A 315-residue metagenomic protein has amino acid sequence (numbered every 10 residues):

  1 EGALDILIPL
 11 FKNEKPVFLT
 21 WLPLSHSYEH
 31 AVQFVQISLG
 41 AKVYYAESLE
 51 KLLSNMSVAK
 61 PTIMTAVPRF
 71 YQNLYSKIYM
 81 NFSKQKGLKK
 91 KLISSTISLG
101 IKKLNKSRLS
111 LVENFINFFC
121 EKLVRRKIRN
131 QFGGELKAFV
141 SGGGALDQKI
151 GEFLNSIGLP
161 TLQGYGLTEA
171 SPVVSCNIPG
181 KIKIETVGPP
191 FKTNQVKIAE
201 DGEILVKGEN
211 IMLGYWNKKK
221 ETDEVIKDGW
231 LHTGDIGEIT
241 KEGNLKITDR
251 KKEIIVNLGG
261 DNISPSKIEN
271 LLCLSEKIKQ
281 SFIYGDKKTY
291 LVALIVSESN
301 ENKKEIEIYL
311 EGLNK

Functional and structural regions predicted by a protein language model:
E1-T20, L24-R125: Conserved AMP-binding/adenylation subdomain of ANL enzymes
K15, L136, D201, D228: Phosphate-coordination loops involved in phosphoryl transfer and adenosine-cofactor binding
W21, A46, S141, Q163 (+5 more regions): Thr-Gly-centered strand-to-loop micro-motif
P23, G143, G166, G188 (+1 more regions): Active-site glycine-centered loops adjacent to acidic/histidine catalytic or metal-binding residues that shape
T62-T65, K77-I182, K279: Gly/Ser/Thr-rich phosphate-binding loop
L111, F115, K181-I184, I211-G234 (+1 more regions): Conserved ANL (AMP-binding/adenylate-forming) active-site segment centered on the GW(Y/F)…HTG consensus within
L159-P160, K183-K192, A199-V225, N244 (+1 more regions): Conserved ATP/PPi-binding loop(s) of AMP-dependent carboxylate-activating enzymes
I198, G208, L213-G214, I236-K315: AMP-binding/adenylate-forming catalytic core of the ANL superfamily
